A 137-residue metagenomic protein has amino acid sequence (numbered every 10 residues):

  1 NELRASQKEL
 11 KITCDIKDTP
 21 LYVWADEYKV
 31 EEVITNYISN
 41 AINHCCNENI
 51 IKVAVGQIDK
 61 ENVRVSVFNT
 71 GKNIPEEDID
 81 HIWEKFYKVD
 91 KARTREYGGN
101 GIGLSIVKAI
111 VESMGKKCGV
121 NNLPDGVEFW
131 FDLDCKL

Functional and structural regions predicted by a protein language model:
K11-L21, I58: Conserved catalytic submotifs in the C-terminal HATPase_c
V30-E31: A residue-level detector for a conserved hydrophobic packing site within the catalytic ATP-binding domain
A41-I42: Short helix-loop "hinge" at the ATP-lid/N-box region of the Bergerat-fold HATPase_c
N47, G115-K116: Conserved glycine-rich
E48-E61: Short beta-strand/loop element within the Bergerat-fold HATPase_c
I74-K88: Short conserved segment of the HATPase_c
G98, G103, V107: Short alpha-helical Gxxx[C/S/T] motif in the catalytic ATP-binding
